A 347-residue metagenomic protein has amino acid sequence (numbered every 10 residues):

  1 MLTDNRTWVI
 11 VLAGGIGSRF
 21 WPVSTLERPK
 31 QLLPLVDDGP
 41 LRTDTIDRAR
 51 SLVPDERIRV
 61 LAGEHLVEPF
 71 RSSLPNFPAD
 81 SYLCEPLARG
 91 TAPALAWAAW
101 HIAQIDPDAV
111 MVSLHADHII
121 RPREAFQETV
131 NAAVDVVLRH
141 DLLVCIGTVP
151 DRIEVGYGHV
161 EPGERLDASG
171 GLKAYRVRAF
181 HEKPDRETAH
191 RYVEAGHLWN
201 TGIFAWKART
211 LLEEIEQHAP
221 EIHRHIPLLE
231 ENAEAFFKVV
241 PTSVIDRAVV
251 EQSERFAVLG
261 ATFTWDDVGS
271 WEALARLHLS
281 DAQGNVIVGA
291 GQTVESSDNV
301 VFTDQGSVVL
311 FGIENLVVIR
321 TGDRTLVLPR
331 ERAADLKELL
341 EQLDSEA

Functional and structural regions predicted by a protein language model:
M1-N5, L12, S51-V53, Q104-D106 (+10 more regions): Solvent-exposed alpha-helices and their adjacent loops that cap or buttress functional pockets in soluble metabolic
M1-R6, W206-A347: Left-handed beta-helix
M1-V11, R19-P29, P34-N131, T148 (+1 more regions): Conserved N-terminal catalytic core of the sugar/cofactor nucleotidyltransferase
G14, G63-E64, P86, L114-A116 (+12 more regions): Fold-independent oxyanion-binding glycine-rich loops and adjacent beta-strand/coil segments at enzyme active sites
L32, Y82, L143-C145, R255-V258: Conserved beta-strand scaffold positions in the cores of enzyme catalytic domains, especially in NTP/NDP-utilizing
R42, A98, D117, V160 (+3 more regions): Residue-level signal for inorganic ion chemistry
A88-P93, R152-E154, R186-E187, W265-D267: A short acidic, often aromatic-flanked loop/helix-cap motif at beta-alpha or helix-coil junctions that lines enzyme
P122-R224, E230-V240, A257, G306 (+1 more regions): Conserved core of the sugar-phosphate nucleotidyltransferase
